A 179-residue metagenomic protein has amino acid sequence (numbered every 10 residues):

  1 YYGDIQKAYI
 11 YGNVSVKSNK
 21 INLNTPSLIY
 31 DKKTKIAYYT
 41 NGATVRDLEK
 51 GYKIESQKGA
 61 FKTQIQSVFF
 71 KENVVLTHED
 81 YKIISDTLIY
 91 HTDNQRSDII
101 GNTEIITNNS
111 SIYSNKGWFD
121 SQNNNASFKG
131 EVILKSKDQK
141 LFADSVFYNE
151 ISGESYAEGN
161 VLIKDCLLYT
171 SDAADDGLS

Functional and structural regions predicted by a protein language model:
Y1-S171: N-terminal amphipathic/hydrophobic interface segments
Y169-S179: Single conserved hydrophobic/aromatic residue that forms the stacking wall/gate of nucleotide- or nucleobase-binding
